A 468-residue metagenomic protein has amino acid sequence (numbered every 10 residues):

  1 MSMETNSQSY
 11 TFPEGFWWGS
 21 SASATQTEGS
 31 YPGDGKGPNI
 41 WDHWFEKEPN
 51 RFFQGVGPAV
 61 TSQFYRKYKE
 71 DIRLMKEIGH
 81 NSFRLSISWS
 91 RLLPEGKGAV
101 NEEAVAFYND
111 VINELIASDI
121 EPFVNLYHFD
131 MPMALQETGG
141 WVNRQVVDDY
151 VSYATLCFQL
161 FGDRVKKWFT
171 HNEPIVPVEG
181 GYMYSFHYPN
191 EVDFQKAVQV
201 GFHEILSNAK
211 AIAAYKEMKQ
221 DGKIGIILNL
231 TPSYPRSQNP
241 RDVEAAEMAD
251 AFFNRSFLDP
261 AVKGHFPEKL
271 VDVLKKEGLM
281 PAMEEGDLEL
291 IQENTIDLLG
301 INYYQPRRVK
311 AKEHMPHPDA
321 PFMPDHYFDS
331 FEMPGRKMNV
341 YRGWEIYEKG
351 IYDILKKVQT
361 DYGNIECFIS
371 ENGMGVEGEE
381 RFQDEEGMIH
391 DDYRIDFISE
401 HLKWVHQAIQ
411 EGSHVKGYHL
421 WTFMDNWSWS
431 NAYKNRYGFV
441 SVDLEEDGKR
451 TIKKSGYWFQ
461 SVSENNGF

Functional and structural regions predicted by a protein language model:
S2-F52, E95-K97, V105-F468: Active-site region of glycoside hydrolase catalytic domains
P38-R73: Aromatic- and Gly/Pro-rich amphipathic surface segment
G57-F64, K97-A104, V146: Short secondary-structure transition/capping motifs
R66, R73-K76, A106-N109, N113: N-terminal, well-ordered alpha-helical segments
K67-S88, N294-L298: Catalytic domains of carbohydrate-active enzymes, especially glycoside hydrolases
I87-V100: Glycine-rich, proline-tolerant flexible connector loops at the mouths of alpha/beta enzymes
